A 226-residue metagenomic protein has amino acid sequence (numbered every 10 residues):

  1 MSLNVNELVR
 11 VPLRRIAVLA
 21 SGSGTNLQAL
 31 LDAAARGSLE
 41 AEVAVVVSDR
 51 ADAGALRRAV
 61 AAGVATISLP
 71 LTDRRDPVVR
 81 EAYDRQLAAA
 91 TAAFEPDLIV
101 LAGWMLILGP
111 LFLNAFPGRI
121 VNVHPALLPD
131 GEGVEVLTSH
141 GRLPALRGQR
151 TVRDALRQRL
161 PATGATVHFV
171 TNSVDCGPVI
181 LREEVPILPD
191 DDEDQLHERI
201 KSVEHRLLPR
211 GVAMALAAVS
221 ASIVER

Functional and structural regions predicted by a protein language model:
M1-R226: One-carbon transfer enzymes
